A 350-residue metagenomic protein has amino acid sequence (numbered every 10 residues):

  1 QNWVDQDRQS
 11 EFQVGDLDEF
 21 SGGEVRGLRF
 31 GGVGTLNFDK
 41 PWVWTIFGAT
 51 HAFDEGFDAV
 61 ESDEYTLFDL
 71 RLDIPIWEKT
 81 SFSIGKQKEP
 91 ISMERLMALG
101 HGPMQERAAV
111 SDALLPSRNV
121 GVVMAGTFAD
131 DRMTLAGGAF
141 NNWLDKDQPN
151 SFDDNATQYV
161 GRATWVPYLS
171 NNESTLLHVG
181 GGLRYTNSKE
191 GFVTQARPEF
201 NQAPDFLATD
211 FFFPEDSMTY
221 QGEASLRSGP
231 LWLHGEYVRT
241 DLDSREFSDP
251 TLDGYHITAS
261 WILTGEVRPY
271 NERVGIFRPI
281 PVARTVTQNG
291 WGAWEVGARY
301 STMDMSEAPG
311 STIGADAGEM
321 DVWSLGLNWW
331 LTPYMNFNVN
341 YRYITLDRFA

Functional and structural regions predicted by a protein language model:
Q1-D5, G15-K189, T251-Q288, A293-A308: Outer membrane beta-barrel
Q9-Q13: Surface-exposed beta-strand-turn/loop segments characteristic of Gram-negative outer-membrane beta-barrels
D16-L17, T175, L183, E190-A350: Outer-membrane beta-barrel pore domains
